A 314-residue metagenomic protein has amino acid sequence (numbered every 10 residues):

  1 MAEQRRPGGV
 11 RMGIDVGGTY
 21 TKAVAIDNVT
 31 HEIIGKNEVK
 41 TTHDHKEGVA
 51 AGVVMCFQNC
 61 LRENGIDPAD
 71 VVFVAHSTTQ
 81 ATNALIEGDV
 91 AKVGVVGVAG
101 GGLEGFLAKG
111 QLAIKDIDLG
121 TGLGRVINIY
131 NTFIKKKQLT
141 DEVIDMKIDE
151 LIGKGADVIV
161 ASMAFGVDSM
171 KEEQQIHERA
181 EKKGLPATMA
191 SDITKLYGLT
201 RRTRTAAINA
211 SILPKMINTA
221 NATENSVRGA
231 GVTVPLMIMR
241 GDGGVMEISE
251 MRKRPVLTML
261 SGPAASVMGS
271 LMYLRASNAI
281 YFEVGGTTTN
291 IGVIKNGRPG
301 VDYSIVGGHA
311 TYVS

Functional and structural regions predicted by a protein language model:
A2-S314: N-terminally biased helix-coil "hinge/interface" segments that flank
